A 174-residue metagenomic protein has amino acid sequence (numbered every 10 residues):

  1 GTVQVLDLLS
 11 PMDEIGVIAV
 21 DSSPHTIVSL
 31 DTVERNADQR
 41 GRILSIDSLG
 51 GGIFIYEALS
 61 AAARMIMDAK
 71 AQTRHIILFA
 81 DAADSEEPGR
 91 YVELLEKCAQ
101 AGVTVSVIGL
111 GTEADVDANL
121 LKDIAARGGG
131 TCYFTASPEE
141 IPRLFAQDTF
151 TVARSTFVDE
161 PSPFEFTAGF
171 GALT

Functional and structural regions predicted by a protein language model:
G1-V158: Exposed acidic/Ser/Thr-rich ligand/metal-binding surfaces
S162-T174: Catalytic beta-strand/loop cores that center a nucleophilic Ser/Cys/Thr and support acyl-enzyme chemistry
